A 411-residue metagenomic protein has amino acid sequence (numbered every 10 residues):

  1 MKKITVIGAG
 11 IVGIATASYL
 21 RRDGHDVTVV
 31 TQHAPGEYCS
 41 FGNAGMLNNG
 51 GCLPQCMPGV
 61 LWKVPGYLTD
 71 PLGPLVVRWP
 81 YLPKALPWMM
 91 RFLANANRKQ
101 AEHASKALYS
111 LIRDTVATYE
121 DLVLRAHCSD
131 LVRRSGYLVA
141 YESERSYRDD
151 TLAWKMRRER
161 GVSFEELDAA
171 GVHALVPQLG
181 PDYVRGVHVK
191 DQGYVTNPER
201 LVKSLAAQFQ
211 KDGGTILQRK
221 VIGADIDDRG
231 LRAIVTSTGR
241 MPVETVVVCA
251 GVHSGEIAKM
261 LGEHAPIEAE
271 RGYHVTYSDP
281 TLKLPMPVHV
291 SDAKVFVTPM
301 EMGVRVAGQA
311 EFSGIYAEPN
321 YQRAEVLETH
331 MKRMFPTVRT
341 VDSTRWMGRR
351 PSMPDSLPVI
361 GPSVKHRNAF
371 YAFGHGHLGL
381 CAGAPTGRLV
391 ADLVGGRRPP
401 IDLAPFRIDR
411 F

Functional and structural regions predicted by a protein language model:
M1-G10: Beta1/beta-strand and adjacent pyrophosphate-binding region of the FAD-binding site in flavoprotein oxidoreductases
G13-I14: N-terminal Rossmann-fold NAD(P) dinucleotide-binding loop
R22-F41: Glycine-rich FAD pyrophosphate-binding loop
N43-L47, G51-N95, G223-R232, G239-R367: Active-site substrate-recognition segment that forms the wall of the catalytic cavity or substrate channel
L86-A207: Rossmann-like flavin
L167-G171, L175, L217-R232: A conserved short coil-to-beta-strand element within the FAD-binding core of flavoproteins
D292, F335-F411: C-terminal catalytic lobe of FAD-dependent flavoproteins
